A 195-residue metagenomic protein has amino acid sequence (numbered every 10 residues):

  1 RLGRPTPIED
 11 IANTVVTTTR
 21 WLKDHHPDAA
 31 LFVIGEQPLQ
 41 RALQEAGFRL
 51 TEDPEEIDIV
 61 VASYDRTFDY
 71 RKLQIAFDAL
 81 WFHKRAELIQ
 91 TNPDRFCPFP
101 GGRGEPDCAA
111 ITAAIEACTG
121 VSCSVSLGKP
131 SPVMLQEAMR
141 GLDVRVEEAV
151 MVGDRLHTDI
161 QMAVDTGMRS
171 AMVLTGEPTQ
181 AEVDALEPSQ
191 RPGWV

Functional and structural regions predicted by a protein language model:
R1-A12, T19-V195: Asp-based, Mg2+/Mn2+-dependent phosphohydrolase catalytic module
